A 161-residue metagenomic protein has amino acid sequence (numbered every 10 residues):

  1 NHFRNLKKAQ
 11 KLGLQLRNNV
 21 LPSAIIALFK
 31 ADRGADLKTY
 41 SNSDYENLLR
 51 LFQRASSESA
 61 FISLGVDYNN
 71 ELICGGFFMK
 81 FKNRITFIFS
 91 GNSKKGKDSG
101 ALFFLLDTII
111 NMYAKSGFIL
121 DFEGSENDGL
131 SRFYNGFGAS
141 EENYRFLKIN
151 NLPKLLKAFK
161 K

Functional and structural regions predicted by a protein language model:
N1-G96: A conserved beta-strand-loop-helix scaffold within acyl/acetyltransferase catalytic domains
S23, F103-D107, D128: A structural signal for well-ordered alpha-helical segments within the folded catalytic domains of diverse enzymes
R54, M112, S116: Active-site catalytic microenvironments for nucleophilic, acid-base chemistry
K97-N111: Conserved acetyl-CoA-binding loop-helix of GNAT-fold acetyltransferases
K115-K161: Active-site/acyl-donor-binding loops of N-acyltransferases
